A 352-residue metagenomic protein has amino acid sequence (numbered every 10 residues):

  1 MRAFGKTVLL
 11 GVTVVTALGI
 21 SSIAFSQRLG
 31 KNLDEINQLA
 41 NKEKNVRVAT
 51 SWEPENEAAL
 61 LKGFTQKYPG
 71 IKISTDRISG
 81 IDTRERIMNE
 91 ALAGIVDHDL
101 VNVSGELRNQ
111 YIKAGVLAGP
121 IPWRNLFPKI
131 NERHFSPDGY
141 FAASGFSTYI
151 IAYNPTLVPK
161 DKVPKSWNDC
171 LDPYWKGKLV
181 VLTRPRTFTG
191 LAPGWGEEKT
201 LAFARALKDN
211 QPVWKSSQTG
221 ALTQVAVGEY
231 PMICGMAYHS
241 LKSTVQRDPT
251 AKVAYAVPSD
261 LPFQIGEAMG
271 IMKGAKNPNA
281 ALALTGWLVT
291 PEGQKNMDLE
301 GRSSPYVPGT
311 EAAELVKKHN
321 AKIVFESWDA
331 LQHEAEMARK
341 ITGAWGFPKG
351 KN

Functional and structural regions predicted by a protein language model:
Q27-S104: Early extracytoplasmic/lumenal segment of secretory-pathway proteins
E43-A49, N168-R186: Short loop->beta-strand "edge-of-pocket" segments that line small-molecule binding or catalytic clefts across diverse
L92, V96-V103, V116-A152, N168: A structural signal for short loop-to-beta-strand junctions that line the ligand-binding cleft of periplasmic/secreted
A118-N125, G139-A142, V245-Q246, T250-F263 (+1 more regions): Short beta-strand->loop
A152-L157, A192-W195, I265-N277, N296-M297: A bilobed periplasmic-binding-protein/Venus flytrap-type ligand-binding module shared by bacterial periplasmic
W175-R184, T189, W287-E311: Periplasmic-binding protein-like
K178-V257: Ligand-binding pocket segment of bilobal, Venus flytrap-like solute-binding proteins
E311-N352: Extracellular/periplasmic bilobal clamshell ligand-binding domains
